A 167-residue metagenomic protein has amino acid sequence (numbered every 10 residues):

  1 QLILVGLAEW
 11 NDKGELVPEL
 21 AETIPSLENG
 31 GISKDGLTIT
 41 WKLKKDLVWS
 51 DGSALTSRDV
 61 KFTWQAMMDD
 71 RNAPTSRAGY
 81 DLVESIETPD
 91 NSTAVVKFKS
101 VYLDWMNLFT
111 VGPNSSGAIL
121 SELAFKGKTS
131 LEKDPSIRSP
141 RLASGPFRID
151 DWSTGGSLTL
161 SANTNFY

Functional and structural regions predicted by a protein language model:
Q1-S33, Q65, L142: N-terminal lobe/hinge region of extracytoplasmic solute-binding protein
L2, E19-A21, K34-T38, L55 (+4 more regions): Extracytoplasmic
L2, N11, E15, E19 (+4 more regions): Extracytoplasmic/secreted proteins, especially bacterial periplasmic and envelope-associated proteins
V5, L43-A54, V83, S136-I137 (+1 more regions): Second-shell loop/turn segments in exported
N11-E15, G112-Y167: Gly/Pro-rich hinge or "lid" segments in bacterial periplasmic/extracellular proteins
I24-A73, P89, V95, W105: Aromatic- and charge-enriched surface segment that lines or borders ligand/interaction sites
R77-G127, D151-S153: Surface-exposed binding/hinge segments that line and control ligand-binding clefts or catalytic entry sites
